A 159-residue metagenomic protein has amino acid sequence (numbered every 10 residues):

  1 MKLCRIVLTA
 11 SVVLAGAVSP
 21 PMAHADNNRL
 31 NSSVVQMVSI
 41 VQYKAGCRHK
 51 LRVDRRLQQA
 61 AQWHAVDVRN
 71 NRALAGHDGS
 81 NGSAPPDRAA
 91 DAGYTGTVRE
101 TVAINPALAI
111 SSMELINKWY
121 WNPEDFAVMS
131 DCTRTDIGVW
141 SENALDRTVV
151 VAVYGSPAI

Functional and structural regions predicted by a protein language model:
M1-A25: Secretory targeting and sorting signals
C4-R5, P21-A23, V41, Q59 (+1 more regions): Mature exported/compartmentalized surface modules and terminal targeting/interaction regions
D26-R88: Short, well-ordered surface patches within globular domains
A84-I159: A well-ordered secondary-structure block
